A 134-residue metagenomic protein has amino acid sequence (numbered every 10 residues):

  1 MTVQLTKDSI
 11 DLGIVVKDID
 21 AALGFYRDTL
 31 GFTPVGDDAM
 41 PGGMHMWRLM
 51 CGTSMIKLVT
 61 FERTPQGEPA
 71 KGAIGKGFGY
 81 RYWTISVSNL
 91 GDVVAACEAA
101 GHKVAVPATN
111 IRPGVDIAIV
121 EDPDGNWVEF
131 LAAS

Functional and structural regions predicted by a protein language model:
M1-I10, T33-I85, V94-E121, S134: Vicinal oxygen chelate
A22-R27, C97, G125: Conserved active-site tyrosine of GNAT-family acetyltransferases
F25, T29-V35: Major-groove DNA-recognition helix of helix-turn-helix-type DNA-binding domains
W127-F130: Short glycine-/small-residue motifs
